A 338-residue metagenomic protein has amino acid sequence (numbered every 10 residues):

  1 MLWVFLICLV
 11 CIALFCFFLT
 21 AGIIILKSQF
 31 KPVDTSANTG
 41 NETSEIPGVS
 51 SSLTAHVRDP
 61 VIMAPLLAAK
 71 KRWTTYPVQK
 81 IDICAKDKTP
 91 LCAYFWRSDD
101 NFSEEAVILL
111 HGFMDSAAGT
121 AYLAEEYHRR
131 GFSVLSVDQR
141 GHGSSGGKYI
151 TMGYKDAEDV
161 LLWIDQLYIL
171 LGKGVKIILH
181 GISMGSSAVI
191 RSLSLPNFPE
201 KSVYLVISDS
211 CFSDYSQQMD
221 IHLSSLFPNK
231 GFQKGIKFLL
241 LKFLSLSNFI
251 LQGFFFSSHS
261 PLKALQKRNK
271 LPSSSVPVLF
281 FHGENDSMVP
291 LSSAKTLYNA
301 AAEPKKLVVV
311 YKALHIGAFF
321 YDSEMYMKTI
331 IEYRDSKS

Functional and structural regions predicted by a protein language model:
L6-C84, Y94: An N-terminal hydrophobic leader/cap segment in hydrolases
A124-G146: Conserved alpha/beta-hydrolase
I150-L171: Alpha/beta-hydrolase active-site loop
S194-S257: Hydrolase active-site cap/lid region
R268, P272-S275, F280-H282, D286: Short beta-strand/loop motif that positions the catalytic acidic residue of the alpha/beta-hydrolase fold
S287-S293: Conserved alpha/beta-hydrolase "acid-adjacent" motif
V310-G317, S323: Histidine-bearing beta->alpha loop at or near hydrolase active sites
F320-S338: Catalytic active-site module of serine/aspartate enzymes centered on a nucleophile-bearing elbow/loop
